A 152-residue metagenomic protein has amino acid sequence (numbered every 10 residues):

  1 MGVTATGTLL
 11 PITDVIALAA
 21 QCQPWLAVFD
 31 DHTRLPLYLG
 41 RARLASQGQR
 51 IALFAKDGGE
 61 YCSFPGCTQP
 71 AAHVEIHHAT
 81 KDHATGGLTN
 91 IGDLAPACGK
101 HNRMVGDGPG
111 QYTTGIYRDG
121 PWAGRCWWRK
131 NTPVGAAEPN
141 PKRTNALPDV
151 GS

Functional and structural regions predicted by a protein language model:
M1-S152: Inter-domain interface/hinge segments
